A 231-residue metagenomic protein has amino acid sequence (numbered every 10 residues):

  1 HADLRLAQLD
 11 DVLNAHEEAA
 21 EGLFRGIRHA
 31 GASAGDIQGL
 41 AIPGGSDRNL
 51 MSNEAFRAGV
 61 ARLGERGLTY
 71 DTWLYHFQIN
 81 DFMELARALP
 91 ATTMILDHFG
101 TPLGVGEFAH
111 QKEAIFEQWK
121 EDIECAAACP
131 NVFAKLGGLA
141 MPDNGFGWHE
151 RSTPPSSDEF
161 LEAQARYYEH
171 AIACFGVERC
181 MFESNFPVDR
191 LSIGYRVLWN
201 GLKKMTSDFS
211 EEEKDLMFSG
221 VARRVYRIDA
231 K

Functional and structural regions predicted by a protein language model:
H1-A2, R28-G31, L96-L103, E213 (+1 more regions): A generic structural motif
H1-R66, A88, A109-H110: Mid-domain alpha/beta scaffold segments of enzyme catalytic cores
R5-A7, G35-Q38, N80-F82, P102-V105 (+2 more regions): Short catalytic/ligand-binding loop motif for oxyanion handling, primarily in non-cytosolic enzymes, centered on
Q38-A41, E107-A109, G145-H149, I193-Y195 (+1 more regions): Short aromatic-enriched loop/helix-cap "lid" or pocket-rim segments at secondary-structure transitions that line
I42-G44, W148-P154, R196-L202: Short glycine/proline- and charge-enriched loop/turn segments that cap or connect secondary-structure elements
N49-M181, E213: Catalytic pocket-lining loop regions of alpha/beta-barrel enzymes, especially the amidohydrolase/enolase/GH5 lineages
R166-M181, D189-K231: Mid-to-C-terminal alpha-helical segments outside catalytic/metal-binding sites
N185: Active-site glycine-centered loops adjacent to acidic/histidine catalytic or metal-binding residues that shape
